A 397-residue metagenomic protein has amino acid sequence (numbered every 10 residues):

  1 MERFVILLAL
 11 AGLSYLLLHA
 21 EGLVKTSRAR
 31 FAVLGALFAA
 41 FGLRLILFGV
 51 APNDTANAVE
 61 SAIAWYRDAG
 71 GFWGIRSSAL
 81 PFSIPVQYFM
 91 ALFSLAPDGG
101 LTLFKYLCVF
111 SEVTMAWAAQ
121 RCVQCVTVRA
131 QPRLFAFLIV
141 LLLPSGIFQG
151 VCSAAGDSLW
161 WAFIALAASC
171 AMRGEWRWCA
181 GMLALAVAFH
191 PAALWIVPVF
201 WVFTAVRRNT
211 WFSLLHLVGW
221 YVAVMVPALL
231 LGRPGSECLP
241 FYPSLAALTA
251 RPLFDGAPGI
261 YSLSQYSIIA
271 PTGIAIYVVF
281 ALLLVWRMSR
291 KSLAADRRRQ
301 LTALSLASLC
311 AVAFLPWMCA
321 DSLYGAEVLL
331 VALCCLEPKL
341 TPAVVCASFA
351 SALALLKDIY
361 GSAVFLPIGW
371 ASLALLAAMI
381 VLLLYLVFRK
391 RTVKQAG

Functional and structural regions predicted by a protein language model:
E2-I6, A11-N57, G219-R233, L309: Transmembrane signal-anchor helices characteristic of membrane glycosylation enzymes that use polyprenol
L13, R173, W195-G219: Perimembrane helix-loop-helix junctions
L17-V24, R28, A116, C125 (+3 more regions): Aromatic/glycine/proline-enriched transmembrane-helix motif characteristic of membrane-embedded glycan-assembly enzymes
G49-A62, S77-F89: Extracytoplasmic catalytic/substrate-binding loops of multi-pass membrane glycan-assembly enzymes
L80, I84, D98-W117, G150 (+1 more regions): Loop-to-helix entry region of an early transmembrane alpha helix in multi-pass inner-membrane enzymes
A118-R121, L159-W178, L329-L333: Specific aromatic-rich, kink-prone transmembrane helix
V151-D157, C319: Short acidic/glycine- and proline-prone juxtamembrane loop motifs at membrane-interface regions of multi-pass membrane
I164-C170, R177-A193, V197-F200, A307-F314: Membrane-interface alpha helices of multi-pass inner-membrane proteins
